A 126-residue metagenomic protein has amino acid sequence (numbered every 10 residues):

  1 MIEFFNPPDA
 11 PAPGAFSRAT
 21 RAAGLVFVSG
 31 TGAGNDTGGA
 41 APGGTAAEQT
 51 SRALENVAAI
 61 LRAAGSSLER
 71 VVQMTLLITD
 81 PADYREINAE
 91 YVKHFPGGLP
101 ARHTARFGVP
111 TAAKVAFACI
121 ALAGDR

Functional and structural regions predicted by a protein language model:
M1-E55, A59-V72, I78-R126: N-terminal presequence-like segments and the immediate start of the first folded domain
